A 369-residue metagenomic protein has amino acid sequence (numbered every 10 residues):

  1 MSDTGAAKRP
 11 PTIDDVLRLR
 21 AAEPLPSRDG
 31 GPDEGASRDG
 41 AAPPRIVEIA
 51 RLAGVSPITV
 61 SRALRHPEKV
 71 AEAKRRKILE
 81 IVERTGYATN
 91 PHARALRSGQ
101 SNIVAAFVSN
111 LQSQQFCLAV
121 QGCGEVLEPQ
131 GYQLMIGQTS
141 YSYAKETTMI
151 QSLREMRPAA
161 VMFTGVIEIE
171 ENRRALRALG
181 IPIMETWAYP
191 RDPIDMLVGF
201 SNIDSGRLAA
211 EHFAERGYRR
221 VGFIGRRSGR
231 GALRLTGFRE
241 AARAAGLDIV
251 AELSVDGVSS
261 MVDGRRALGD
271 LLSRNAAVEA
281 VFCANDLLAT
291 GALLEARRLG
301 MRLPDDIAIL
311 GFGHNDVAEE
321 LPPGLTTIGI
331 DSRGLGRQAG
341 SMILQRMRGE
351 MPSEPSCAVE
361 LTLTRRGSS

Functional and structural regions predicted by a protein language model:
M1-D39, L52, R84, G122-Q130 (+3 more regions): Bacterial carbohydrate/catabolite-sensing allosteric modules
P43-R45, Y87: Residue-level signal for the short linker/turn that defines the boundary of a DNA-recognition helix
V47, I58: Residues within helix-turn-helix
A50, S61: The alpha-helix within a helix-turn-helix
S56, N102, A159, Y218-R220 (+1 more regions): Short acidic/polar active-site loop segments enriched in Thr and Asp
R62-R65, R94, L294: Base-recognition residues in the alpha-helical recognition helix of bacterial helix-turn-helix
E72, Y87-A160, R239, V250: Amphipathic helical "hinge" segments at domain boundaries
